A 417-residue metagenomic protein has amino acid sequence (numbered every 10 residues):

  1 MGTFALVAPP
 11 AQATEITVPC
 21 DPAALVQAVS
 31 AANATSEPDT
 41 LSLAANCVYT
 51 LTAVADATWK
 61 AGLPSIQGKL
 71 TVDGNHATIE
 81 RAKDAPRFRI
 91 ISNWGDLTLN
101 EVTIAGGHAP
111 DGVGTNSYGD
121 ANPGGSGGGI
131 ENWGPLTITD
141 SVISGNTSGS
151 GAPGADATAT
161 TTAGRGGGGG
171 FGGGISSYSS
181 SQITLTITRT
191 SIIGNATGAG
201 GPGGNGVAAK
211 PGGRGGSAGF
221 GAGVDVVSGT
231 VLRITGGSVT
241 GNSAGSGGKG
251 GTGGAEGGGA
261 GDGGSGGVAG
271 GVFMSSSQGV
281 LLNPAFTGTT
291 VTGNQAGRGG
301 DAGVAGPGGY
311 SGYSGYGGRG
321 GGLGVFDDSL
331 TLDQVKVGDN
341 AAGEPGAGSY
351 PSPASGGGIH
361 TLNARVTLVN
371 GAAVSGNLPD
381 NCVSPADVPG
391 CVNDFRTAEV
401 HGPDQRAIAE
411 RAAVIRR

Functional and structural regions predicted by a protein language model:
M1-A13: Secretory targeting and sorting signals
I16-L41: Acidic Gly/Asp/Thr-rich repetitive segments characteristic of extracellular carbohydrate-active and adhesion proteins
S30-A31, T52-T71, I79-N100, A105-L136 (+4 more regions): Extracellular beta-strand-rich solenoid/capping regions of secreted or surface-exposed proteins that bind or remodel
D39, C47, G68-L70, A77 (+18 more regions): The right-handed parallel beta-helix/beta-solenoid scaffold, focusing on the short coil/turn and N-cap positions
V54, K83-R87, H108-G114, T147-G154 (+5 more regions): Short glycine/acidic-rich loop motifs that flank beta-strands on beta-rich extracellular proteins
N75-H76, T98-H108, P135-G149, Q182-G198 (+5 more regions): Right-handed parallel beta-helix
A121-G124, G151-A157, A163-G172, T197-G221 (+5 more regions): Collagen triple-helix signature
V335, D339-R411: Leucine-rich solenoid repeat scaffolds
